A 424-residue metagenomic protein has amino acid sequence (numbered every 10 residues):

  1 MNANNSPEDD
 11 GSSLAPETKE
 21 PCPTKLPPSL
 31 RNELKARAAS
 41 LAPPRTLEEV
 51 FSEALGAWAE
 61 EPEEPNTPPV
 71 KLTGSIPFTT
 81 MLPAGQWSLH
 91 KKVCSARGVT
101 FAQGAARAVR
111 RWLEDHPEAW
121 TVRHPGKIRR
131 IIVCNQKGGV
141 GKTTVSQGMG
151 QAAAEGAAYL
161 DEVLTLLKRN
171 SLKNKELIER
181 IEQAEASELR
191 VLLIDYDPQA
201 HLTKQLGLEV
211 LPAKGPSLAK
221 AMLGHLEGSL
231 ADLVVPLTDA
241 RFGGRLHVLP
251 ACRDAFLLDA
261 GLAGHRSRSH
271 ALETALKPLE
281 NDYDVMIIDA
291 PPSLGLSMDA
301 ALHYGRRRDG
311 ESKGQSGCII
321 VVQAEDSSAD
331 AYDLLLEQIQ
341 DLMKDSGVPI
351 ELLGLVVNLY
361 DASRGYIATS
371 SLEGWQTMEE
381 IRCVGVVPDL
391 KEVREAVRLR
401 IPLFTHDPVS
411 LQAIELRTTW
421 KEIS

Functional and structural regions predicted by a protein language model:
N2-A15, E20-C22, N32, A36 (+4 more regions): P-loop NTP-binding core
